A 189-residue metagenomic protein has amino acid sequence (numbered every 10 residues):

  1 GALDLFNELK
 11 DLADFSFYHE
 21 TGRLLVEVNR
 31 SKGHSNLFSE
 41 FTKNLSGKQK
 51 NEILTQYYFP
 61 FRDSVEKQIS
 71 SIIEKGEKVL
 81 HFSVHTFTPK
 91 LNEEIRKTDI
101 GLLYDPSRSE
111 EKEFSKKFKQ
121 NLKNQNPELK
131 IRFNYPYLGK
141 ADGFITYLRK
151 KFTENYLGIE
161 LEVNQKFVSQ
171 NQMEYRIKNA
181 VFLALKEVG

Functional and structural regions predicted by a protein language model:
G1-G189: N-terminal catalytic or cofactor-binding beta/alpha core of small enzyme domains
